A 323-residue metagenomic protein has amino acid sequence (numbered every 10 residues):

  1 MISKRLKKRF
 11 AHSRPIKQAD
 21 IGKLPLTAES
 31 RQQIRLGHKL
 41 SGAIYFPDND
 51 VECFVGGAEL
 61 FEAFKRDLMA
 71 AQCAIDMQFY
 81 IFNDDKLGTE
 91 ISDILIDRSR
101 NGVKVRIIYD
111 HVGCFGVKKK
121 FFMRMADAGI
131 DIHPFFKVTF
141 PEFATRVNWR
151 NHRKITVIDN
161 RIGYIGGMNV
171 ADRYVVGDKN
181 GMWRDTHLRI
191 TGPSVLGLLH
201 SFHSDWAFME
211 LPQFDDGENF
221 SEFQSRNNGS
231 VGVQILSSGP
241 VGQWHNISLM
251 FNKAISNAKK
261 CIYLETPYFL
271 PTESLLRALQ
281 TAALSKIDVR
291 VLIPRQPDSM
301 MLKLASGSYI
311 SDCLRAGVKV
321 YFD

Functional and structural regions predicted by a protein language model:
M1-L249, K253, N257, T281 (+2 more regions): N-terminal localization/anchoring segments of enzymes in phospholipid and broader phosphate metabolism
K118, L275, M301-L304: Short, well-ordered secondary-structure micro-motifs
S248, L276, S306-I310: A general structural signal for well-ordered alpha-helical packing
A258-K260, Y268-R290, P294-S299: Helical hairpin unit composed of two closely spaced alpha helices linked by a short loop
I287, R295, S299-D323: C-terminal structural cap/anchor segments
